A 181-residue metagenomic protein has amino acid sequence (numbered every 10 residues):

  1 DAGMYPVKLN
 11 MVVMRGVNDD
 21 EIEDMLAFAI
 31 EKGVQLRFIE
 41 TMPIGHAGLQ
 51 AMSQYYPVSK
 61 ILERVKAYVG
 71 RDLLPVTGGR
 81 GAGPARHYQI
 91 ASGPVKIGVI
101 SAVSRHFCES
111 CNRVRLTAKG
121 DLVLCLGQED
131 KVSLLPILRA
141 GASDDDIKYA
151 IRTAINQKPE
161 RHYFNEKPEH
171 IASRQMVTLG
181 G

Functional and structural regions predicted by a protein language model:
D1-G48, E63-V69, K119: Conserved C-terminal portion of the radical SAM core fold that forms the substrate/S-adenosylmethionine-binding
G16-E23, S92, H106-S110, P168-E169: Short, mixed-charge, low-aromatic patches
I30, E40, V58, I90 (+2 more regions): Intrinsically disordered, low-complexity regions enriched in small/polar residues
M42, P75, V177-T178: Generic detector of intrinsically disordered, low-complexity, polar/charged segments
G45-Y163: Accessory C-terminal segments flanking Radical SAM cores
A154-G181: Short flanking/linker segments adjacent to small metal-binding domains or redox-active Cys/His motifs
